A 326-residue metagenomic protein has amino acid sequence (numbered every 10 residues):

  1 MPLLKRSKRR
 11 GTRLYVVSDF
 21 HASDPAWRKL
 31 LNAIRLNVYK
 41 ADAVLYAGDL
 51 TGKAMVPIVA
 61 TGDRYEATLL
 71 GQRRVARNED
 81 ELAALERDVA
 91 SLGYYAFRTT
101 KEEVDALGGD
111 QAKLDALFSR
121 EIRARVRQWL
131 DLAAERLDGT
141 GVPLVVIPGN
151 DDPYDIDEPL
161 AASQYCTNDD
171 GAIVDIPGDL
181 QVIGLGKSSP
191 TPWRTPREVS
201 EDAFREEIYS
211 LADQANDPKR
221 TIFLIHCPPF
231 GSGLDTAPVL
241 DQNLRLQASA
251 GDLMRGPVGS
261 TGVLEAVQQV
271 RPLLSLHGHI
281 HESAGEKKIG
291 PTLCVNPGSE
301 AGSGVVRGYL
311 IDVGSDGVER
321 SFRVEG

Functional and structural regions predicted by a protein language model:
P2, D24-P177: Core catalytic region of metal-dependent phosphoesterases/phosphodiesterases, especially metallo-beta-lactamase-like
L3-L4, A22, I173-G178, T195 (+3 more regions): Binuclear metal-dependent phosphoesterase catalytic core
G11-H21, D179-T191, I222-H226, L293-S299 (+1 more regions): Active-site-proximal beta-strand elements of phosphoester/diester hydrolases
D19, W27, V44, D49 (+6 more regions): Divalent metal-coordination and catalytic microenvironments
H21-P25, T51-M55, V146-E158, D175 (+4 more regions): Active-site environment of divalent metal-dependent phosphoester hydrolases
A112-A124, I222-R271: Active-site-proximal segments of metal-dependent phosphoesterases and phosphodiesterases across multiple
V126-L144, A215-P218, G262-L273: A structural motif corresponding to the C-terminal end of an alpha-helix and its immediate exit/capping segment
G178-T221, D241-Q242, L253-G259: Binuclear metal-dependent hydrolase catalytic cores centered on His/Asp/Glu-rich metal-binding motifs
